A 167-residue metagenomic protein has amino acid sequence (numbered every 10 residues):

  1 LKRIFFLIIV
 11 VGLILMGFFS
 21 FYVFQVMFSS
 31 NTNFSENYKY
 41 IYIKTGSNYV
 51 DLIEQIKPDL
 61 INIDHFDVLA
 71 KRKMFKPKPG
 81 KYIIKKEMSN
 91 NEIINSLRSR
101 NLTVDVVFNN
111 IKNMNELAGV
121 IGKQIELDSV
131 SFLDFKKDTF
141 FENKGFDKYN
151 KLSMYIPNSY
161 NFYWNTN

Functional and structural regions predicted by a protein language model:
L1-N167: Conserved catalytic or metal-liganding residues and their short signature motifs at active sites of enzymes
